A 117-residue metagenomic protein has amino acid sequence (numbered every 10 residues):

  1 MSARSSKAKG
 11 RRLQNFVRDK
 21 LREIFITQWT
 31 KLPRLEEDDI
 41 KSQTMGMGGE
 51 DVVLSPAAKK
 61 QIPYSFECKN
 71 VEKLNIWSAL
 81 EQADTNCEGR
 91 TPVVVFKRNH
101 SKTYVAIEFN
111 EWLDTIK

Functional and structural regions predicted by a protein language model:
M1-K117: Catalytic phosphate/metal-binding cores of nucleic-acid and nucleotide-processing enzymes, i.e., regions that mediate
